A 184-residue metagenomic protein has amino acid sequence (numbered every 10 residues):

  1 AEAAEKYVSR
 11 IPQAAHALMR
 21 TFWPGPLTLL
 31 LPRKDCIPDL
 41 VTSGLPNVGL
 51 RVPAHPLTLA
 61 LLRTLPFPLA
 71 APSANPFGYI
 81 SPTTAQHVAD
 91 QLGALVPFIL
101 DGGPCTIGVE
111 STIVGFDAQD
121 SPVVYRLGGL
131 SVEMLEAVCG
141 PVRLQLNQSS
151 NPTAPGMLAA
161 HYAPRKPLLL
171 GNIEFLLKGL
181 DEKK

Functional and structural regions predicted by a protein language model:
A1-K184: Active-site-adjacent structural elements in enzyme catalytic cores
